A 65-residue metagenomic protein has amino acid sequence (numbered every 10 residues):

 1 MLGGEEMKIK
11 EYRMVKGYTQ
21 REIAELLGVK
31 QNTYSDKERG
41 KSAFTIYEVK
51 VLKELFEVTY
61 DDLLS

Functional and structural regions predicted by a protein language model:
M1-G4: A detector for short, charged/polar N-terminal pre-domain segments
M7, R21, I46-K50: Short alpha-helical elements of helix-turn-helix
K8-L26: Short basic helix-loop element that most often maps to the first helix and adjoining turn of HTH DNA-binding modules
K10, T33-D36, L64: Key DNA-contacting residues within the recognition helix of helix-turn-helix
V29-A43: Recognition helix of helix-turn-helix/homeodomain-like DNA-binding domains that insert into the DNA major groove
Y47-D62: DNA major-groove recognition helix of helix-turn-helix/homeodomain DNA-binding modules
